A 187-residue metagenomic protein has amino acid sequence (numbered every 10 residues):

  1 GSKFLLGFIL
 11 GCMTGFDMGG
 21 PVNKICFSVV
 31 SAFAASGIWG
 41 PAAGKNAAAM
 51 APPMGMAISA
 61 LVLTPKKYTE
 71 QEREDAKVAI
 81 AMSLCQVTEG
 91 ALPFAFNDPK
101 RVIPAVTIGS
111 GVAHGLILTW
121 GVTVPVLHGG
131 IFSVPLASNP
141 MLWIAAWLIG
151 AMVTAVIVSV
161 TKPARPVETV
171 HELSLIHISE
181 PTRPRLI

Functional and structural regions predicted by a protein language model:
G1-H171: Pore-lining transmembrane helices
I176-T182: Conserved small/polar residues in nucleotide/adenosyl-binding loops
